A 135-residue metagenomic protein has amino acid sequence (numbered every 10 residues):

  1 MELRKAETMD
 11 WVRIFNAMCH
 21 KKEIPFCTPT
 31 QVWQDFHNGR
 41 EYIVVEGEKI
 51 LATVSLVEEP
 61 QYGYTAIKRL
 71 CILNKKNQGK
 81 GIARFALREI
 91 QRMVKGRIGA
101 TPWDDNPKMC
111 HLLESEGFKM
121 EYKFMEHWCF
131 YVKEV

Functional and structural regions predicted by a protein language model:
M1-I14: A short beta-loop-alpha structural element at the N-terminal edge of CoA-dependent acyl/N-acetyltransferase catalytic
K22-G47, S55: Active-site rim helix/loop that mediates acceptor-substrate recognition in acyltransferases
I43, K49-E58, Y64-A66, C71: Conserved beta-strand in the GNAT
K68-Q78, I82, P102-W103: A short, internal acetyl-CoA/4′-phosphopantetheine-binding micro-motif in the GNAT/acyltransferase core
Q78-R92, H111, S115: Conserved acetyl-CoA-binding loop-helix of GNAT-fold acetyltransferases
M93-D104: Conserved GNAT acetyl-CoA-binding A-motif
D104-Y122: Conserved active-site alpha-helix within GNAT-family acetyltransferase domains
F124-V135: C-terminal "cap" of GNAT-fold acetyltransferases
